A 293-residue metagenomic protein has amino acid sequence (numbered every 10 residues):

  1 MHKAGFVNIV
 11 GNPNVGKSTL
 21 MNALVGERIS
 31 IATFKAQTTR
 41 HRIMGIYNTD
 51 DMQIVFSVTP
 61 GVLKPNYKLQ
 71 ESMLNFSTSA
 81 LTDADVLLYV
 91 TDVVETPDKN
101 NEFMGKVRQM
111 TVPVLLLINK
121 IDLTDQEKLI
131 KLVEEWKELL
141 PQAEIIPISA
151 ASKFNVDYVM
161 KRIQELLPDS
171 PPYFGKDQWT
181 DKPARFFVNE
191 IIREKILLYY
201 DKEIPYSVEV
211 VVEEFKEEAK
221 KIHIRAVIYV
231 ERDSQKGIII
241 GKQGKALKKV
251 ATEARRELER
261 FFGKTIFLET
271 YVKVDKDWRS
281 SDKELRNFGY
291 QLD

Functional and structural regions predicted by a protein language model:
M1-L81: Conserved G1/Walker A P-loop phosphate-binding module
G16, N155, A246: Conserved glycine(s) of the Walker
S30-A32, K99, P171-G175, L198-E209: Active-site phosphate-binding and catalytic loops of NTP-dependent enzymes
T39, V62-K64, T96-P97, T124-D125 (+1 more regions): Catalytic P-loop NTPase motifs of RecA-like helicase/translocase cores
D51, N75-A143, K216-E218: Conserved C-terminal guanine-recognition region of P-loop GTPase G domains, centered on the G4
V58, N119, S149: Active-site glycine-centered loops adjacent to acidic/histidine catalytic or metal-binding residues that shape
P113, D122-T180: Canonical P-loop GTPase G-domain recognition
A184-D293: P-loop NTP-binding site
